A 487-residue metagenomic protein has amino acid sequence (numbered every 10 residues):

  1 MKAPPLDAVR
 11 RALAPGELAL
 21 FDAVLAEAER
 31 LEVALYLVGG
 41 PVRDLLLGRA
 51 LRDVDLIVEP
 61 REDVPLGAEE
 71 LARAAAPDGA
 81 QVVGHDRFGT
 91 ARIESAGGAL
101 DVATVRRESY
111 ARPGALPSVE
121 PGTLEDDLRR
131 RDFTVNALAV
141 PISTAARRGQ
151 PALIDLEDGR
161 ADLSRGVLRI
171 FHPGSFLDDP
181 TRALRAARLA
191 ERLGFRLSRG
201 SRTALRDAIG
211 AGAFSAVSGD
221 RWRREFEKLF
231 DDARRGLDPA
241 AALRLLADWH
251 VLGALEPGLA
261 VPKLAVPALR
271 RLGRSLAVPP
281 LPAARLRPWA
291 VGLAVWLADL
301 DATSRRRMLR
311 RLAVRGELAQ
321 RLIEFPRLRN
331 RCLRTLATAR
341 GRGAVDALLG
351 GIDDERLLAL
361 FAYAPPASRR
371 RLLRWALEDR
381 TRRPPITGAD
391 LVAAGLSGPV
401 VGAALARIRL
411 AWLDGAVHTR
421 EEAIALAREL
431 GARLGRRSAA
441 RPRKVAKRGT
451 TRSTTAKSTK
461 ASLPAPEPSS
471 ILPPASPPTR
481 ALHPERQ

Functional and structural regions predicted by a protein language model:
M1-Q487: Catalytic cores of the polymerase beta-like nucleotidyltransferase superfamily and closely associated nucleotide
